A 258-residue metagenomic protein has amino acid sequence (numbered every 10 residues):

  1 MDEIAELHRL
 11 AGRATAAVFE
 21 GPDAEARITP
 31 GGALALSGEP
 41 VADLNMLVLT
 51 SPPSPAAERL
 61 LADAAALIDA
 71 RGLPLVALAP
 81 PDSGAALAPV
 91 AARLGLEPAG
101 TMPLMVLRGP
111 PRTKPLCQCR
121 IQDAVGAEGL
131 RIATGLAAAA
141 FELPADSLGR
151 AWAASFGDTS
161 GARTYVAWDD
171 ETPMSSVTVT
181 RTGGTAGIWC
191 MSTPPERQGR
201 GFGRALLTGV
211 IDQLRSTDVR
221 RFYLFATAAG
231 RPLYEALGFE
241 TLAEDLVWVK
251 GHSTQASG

Functional and structural regions predicted by a protein language model:
M1-D69: N-terminal charged segments
A26-T29, S83, P89, R93-E97 (+1 more regions): Conserved beta-hairpin
P40-M46, A99, T180-W189, Q198: A conserved beta-turn-beta hairpin within the catalytic core of GNAT-like acetyltransferases that forms part
P52-E128, A226, W248-K250: Acyl-donor-binding surface of acyltransferase catalytic domains
A57-A65, C190-P195, G199-S216, A236: Conserved acetyl-CoA-binding loop-helix of GNAT-fold acetyltransferases
A91, Y234, F239: Conserved active-site tyrosine of GNAT-family acetyltransferases
A127-A139: A short, well-structured alpha-helix characteristic of acyl/acetyltransferase catalytic modules
A145-P194: A conserved beta-strand-loop-helix scaffold within acyl/acetyltransferase catalytic domains
